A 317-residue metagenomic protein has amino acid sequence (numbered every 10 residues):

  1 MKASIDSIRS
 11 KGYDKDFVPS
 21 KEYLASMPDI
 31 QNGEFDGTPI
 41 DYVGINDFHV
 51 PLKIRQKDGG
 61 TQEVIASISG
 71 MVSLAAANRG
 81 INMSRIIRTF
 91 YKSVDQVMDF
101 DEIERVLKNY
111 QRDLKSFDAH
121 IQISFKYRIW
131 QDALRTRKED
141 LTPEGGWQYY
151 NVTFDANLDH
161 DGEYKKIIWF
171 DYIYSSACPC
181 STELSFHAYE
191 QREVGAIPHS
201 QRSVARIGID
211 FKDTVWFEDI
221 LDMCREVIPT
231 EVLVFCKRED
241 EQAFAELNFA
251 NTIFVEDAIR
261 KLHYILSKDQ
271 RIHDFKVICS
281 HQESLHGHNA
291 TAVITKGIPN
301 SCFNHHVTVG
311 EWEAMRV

Functional and structural regions predicted by a protein language model:
M1-V317: N-terminal intrinsically disordered, cationic/polar leader segments that include organellar targeting peptides
